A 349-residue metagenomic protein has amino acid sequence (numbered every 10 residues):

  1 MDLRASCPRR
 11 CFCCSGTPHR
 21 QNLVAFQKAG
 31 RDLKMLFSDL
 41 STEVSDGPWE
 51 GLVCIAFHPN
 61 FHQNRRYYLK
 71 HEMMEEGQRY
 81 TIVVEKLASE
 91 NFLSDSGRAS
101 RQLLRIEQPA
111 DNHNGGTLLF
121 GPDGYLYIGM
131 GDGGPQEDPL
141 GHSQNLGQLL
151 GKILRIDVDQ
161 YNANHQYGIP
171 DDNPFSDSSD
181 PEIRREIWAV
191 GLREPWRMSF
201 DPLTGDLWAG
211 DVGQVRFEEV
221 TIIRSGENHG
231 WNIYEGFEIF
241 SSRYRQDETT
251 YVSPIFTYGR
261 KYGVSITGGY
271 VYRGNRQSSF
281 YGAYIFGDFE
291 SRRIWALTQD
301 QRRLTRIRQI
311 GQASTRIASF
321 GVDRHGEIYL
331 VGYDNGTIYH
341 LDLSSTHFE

Functional and structural regions predicted by a protein language model:
M1-E137, R197-F200, G205-G213, Y262-R302 (+2 more regions): Acidic, Gly/Ser/Thr-rich repeat motifs that build Ca2+-stabilized beta-propeller blades
E50-L52, N60-H62, I82, D132-I307 (+1 more regions): Beta-propeller domain segments
R316-S319: Repeated scaffold domains used in trafficking and secretory/extracellular systems, primarily beta-propellers
V322: Conserved catalytic network of the ASCE P-loop NTPase/AAA+ motor domain
